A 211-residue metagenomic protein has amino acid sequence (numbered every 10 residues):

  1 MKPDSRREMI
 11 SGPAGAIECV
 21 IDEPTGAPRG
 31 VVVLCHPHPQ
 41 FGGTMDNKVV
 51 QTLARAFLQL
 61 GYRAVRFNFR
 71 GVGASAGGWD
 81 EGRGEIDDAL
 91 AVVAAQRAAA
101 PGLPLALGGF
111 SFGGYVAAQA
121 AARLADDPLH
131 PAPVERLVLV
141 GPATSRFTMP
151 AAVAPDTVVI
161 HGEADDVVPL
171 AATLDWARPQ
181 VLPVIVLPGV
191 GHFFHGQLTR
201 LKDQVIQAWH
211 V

Functional and structural regions predicted by a protein language model:
M1-A27: N-terminal cap/lid segment of alpha/beta-hydrolase-fold proteins
T25-R66: Short, surface-exposed "cap/lid" segments of acyl-processing enzymes
W79-A99: Alpha/beta-hydrolase active-site loop
G109-A117: Gly/Ala-rich beta-loop-alpha elbow adjacent to hydrolase catalytic centers
V153, V158-H161, D165: Short beta-strand/loop motif that positions the catalytic acidic residue of the alpha/beta-hydrolase fold
E163-V168, H192-F193: Acidic catalytic loop of the alpha/beta-hydrolase fold
P169-A177: Short alpha-helix in the alpha/beta-hydrolase fold that links the catalytic acid
V190-K202: Catalytic histidine-centered segment of alpha/beta-hydrolase-like enzymes
